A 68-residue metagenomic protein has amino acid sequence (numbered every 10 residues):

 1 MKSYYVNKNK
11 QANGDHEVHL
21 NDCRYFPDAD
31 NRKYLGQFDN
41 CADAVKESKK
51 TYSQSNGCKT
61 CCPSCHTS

Functional and structural regions predicted by a protein language model:
Y5-R32, S68: Short aromatic-glycine-(Arg/Gly/Cys) micro-motifs in beta-strand/loop hairpins
L35-Q37, C41-S68: Short, mixed-charge low-complexity intrinsically disordered segments
